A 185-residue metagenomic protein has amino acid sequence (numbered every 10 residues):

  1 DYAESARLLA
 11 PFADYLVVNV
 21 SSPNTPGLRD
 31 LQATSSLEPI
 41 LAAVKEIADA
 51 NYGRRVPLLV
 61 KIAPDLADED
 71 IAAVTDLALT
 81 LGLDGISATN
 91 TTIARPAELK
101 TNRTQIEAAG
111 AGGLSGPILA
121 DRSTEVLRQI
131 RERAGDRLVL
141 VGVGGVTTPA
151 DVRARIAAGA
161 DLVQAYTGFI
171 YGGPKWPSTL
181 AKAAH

Functional and structural regions predicted by a protein language model:
D1-A3, R29-S36, L59-T80: Active-site glycine- and acidic-residue-rich loops that bind and position anionic ligands or nucleotide-like cofactors
Y2-V18, S22-N24: Internal alpha/beta core interface subdomains
Y15-V17, R55-L59, D84-S87, L138-V141 (+1 more regions): Structural preference for beta-strand elements that scaffold enzyme active sites
V20-S22, G85-R95, G145-V146, V152-T179: Glycine-rich phosphate-binding active-site loops on the catalytic face of alpha/beta enzymes
P23-S36, L77-D136, K175-W176: Glycine/Thr-rich beta-alpha phosphate-binding loop at enzyme active sites
L41-Y52, L79, L127-G135, A181 (+1 more regions): Surface-exposed amphipathic alpha-helices with a cationic face
A50-L66, I130-G142: Short beta-strand/loop segments at the ligand-binding rim of alpha/beta enzyme cores
L66-T80, R131-D136, V146-V163: Catalytic cores of alpha/beta
